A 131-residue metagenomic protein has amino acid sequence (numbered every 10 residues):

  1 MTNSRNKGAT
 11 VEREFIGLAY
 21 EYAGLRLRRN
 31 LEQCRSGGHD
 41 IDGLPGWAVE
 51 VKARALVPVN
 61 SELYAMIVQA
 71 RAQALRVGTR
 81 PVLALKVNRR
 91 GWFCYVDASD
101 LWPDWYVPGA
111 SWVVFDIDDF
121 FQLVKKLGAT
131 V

Functional and structural regions predicted by a protein language model:
M1-V131: Catalytic phosphate/metal-binding cores of nucleic-acid and nucleotide-processing enzymes, i.e., regions that mediate
